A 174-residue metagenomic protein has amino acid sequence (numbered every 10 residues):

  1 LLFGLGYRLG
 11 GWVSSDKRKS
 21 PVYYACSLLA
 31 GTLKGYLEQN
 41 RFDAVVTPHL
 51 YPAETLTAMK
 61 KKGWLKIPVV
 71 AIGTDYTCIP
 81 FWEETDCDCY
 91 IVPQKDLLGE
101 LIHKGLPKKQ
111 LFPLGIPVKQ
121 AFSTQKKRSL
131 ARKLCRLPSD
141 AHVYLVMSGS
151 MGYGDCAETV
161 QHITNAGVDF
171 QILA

Functional and structural regions predicted by a protein language model:
L1-N40: Conserved N-terminal ligand/cofactor-binding loop architecture of enzyme catalytic domains
Y36-D43, L137-S139: Glycine-rich phosphate-binding loop signature in dinucleotide/nucleotide-binding domains
L37, P80-Y90: A conserved, positively charged/aromatic
D43-A44, C89, V143, Q171: Structural motif
A44-H49, A53, T57-D75: Active-site proximal beta-strand in glycosyltransferases
L65-P68, P107-K109, V168-F170: A short helix->loop->beta-strand "cap" motif at the edges of active sites that frequently abuts
D88-S150: A nucleotide-sugar donor-handling region in carbohydrate enzymes
L134-A174: Conserved catalytic-core segment of nucleotide-activated headgroup transferases in glycan assembly
